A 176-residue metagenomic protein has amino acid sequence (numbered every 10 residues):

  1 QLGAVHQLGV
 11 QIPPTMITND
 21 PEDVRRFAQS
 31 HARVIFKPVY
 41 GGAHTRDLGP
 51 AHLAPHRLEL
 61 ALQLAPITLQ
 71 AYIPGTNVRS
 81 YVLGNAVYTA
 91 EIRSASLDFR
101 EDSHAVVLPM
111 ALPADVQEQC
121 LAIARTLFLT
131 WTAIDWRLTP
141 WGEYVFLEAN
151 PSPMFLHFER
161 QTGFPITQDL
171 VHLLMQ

Functional and structural regions predicted by a protein language model:
Q1-I12: Conserved N-proximal alpha/beta basic substrate-recognition cap immediately N-terminal to, or forming the N-lobe
P14-N19, G49: Short acidic-hydrophobic, aromatic-tinged amphipathic segments that line or gate anion-handling sites
E22, Q29-I123: Phosphate-binding site of ATP-dependent enzymes
V34, Y88, T132, V145-L147: Protein kinase-like catalytic core scaffold
I67, L129-T132: PAS/PAS-like sensory domains
A111, R125, L129, L138-Q176: C-terminal active-site "lid" helix and adjoining low-complexity regulatory extension at the edge of ATP-using catalytic
I134-W136: Hydrophobic residue at the +6 position relative to the catalytic HRD Asp in the kinase catalytic loop
